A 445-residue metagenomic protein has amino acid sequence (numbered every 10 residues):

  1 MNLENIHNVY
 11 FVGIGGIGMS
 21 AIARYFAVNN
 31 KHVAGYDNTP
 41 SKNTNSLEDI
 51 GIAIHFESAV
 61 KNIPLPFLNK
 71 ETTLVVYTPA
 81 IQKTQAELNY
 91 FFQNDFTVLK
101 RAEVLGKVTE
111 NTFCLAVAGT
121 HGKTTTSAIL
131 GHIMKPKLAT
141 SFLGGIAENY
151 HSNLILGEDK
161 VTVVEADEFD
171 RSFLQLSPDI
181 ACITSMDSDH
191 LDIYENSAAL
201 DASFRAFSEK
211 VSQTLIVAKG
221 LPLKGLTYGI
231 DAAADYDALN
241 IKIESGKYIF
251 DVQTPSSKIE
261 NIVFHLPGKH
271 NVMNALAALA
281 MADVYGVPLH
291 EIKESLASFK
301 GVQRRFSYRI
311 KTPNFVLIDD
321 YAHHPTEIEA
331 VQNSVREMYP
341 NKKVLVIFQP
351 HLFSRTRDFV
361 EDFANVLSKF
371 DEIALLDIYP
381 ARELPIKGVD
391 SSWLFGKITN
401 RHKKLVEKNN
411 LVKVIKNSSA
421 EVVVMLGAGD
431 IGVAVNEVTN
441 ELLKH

Functional and structural regions predicted by a protein language model:
M1, V60-T72, L174, L411-S418: Short amphipathic alpha-helix with an adjacent loop that forms part of the alpha/beta core around
N2-N8, G18-N29, I180, E244-G246 (+1 more regions): Nucleotide phosphate-binding/pyrophosphate-handling subdomain across enzymes that bind or process nucleotide phosphates
H7, Y25-K31, E48, K61-F67 (+4 more regions): Phosphate-binding loop of NTP-binding sites
Y10-I14, L426: Conserved N-terminal Rossmann-fold NAD(P)-binding element of oxidoreductases
H32-S46: NAD(P)-binding Rossmann-fold cofactor-contacting core
Y36, H55-V60, L99-E103, F142-G145 (+4 more regions): Beta-strand->loop->alpha-helix junctions that form or flank phosphate-binding loops in nucleotide-handling enzymes
I50, A364-E421: C-terminal helical cap/extension that packs against the catalytic core of soluble nucleotide-cofactor enzymes
T72, N410-E441: A glycine-rich beta-strand to alpha-helix segment that forms a phosphate/ribose-binding loop at ligand/cofactor sites
